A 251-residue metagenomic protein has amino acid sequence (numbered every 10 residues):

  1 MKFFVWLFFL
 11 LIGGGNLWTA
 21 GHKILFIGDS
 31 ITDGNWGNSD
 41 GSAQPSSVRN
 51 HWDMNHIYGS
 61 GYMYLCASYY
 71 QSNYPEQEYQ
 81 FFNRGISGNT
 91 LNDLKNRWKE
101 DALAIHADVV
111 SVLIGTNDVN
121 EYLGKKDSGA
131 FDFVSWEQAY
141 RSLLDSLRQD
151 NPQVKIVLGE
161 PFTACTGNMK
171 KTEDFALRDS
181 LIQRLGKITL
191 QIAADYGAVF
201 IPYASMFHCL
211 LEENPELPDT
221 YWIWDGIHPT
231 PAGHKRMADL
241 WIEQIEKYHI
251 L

Functional and structural regions predicted by a protein language model:
M1-G21: Bacterial Sec-dependent N-terminal signal peptides
K2, H22-K23, D29-D33, N83 (+1 more regions): Solvent-exposed, charged interface segments at domain starts and junctions
F4, K23, E78, I86 (+1 more regions): Short, functionally important structural connectors and interaction interfaces within domains
F8, G28, I114: Residues that line or immediately flank small-molecule/substrate-binding pockets and catalytic motifs
G15-R84, K99-H106: Serine-esterase "nucleophile elbow" of acetyl-processing enzymes
W18, A43, L65-Q77, D93-L251: Alpha-helical cap/lid subdomain in secreted, periplasmic, or secretory-pathway luminal O-acyl-processing enzymes
G34-N35, G88, D118: Short beta->alpha connector loops of Rossmann-like oxidoreductase domains
R84-L91: Functional beta-strand-loop-alpha-helix junction segments that form "active/interaction loops" within catalytic
